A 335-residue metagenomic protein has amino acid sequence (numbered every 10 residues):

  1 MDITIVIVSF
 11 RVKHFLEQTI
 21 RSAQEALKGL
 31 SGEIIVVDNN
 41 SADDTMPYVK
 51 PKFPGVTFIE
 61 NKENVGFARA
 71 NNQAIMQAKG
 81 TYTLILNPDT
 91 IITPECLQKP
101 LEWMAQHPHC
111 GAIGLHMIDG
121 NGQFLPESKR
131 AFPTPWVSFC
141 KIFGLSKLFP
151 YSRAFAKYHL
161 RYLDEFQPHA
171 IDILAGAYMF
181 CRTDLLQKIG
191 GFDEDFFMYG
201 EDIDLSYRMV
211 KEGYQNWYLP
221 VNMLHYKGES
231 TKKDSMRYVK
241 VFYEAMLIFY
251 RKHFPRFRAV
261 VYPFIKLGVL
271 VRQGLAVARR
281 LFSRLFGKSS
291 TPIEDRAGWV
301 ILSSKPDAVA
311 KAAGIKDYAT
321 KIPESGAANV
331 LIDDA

Functional and structural regions predicted by a protein language model:
V12-L27, A310-I315: Short, well-formed alpha-helical segments that are part of the catalytic scaffolds of diverse glycosyltransferases
S22, D38-M46, E63: A conserved acidic beta->alpha catalytic loop
E60-A78, K99: Glycine-rich, basic loop-to-helix element that forms the pyrophosphate-binding segment of sugar-nucleotide handling
T83: Short aromatic/hydrophobic "clamp" motif used to bind/position activated sugar donors
I91-E127: Conserved donor NDP-sugar-binding/catalytic core segment of glycosyltransferases
F132-I171: Short, flexible, basic/aromatic active-site loop/helix in glycosyltransferases
D164-N222: A short, conserved alpha-helix in the catalytic core of glycosyltransferases
Y207-S283: Active-site-adjacent helix/loop segment of glycosyltransferases that harbors family-specific signature motifs
